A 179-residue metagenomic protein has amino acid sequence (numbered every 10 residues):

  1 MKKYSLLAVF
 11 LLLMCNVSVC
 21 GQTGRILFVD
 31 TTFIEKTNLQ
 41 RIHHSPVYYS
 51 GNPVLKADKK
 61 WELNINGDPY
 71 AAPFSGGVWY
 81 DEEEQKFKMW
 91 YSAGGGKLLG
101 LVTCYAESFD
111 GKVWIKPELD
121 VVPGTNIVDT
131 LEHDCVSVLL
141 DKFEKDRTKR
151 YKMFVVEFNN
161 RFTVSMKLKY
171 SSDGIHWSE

Functional and structural regions predicted by a protein language model:
Y4-C15: Sec-dependent N-terminal signal peptides
C20-E179: Carbohydrate-active catalytic/glycan-binding domains of CAZyme proteins, especially the secreted or lumenal ectodomains
